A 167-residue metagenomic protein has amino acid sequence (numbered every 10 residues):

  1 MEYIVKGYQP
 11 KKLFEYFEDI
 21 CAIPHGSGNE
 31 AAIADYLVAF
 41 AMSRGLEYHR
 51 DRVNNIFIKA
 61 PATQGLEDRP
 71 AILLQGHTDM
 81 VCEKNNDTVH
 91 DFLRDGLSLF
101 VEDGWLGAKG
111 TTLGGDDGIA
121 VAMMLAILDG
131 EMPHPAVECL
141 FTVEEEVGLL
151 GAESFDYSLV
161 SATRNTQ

Functional and structural regions predicted by a protein language model:
Y3-G104: Acidic/His- and Gly-rich active-site-bordering loop/insert found across diverse amide/peptide-bond hydrolases
A31, A152-E153: Conserved strand-to-helix beginnings and helix N-cap segments that scaffold or border functional pockets
L66-A136, F141, E146, S154-S158 (+1 more regions): Active-site metal-coordination/substrate-binding segment of hydrolases, especially metallo-dependent peptidases
L149: Metal-dependent catalytic neighborhoods of phosphoester/phosphodiester hydrolases
N165-Q167: Phosphate/diphosphate-binding glycine-rich loops and adjacent basic-rich segments that engage nucleotide
